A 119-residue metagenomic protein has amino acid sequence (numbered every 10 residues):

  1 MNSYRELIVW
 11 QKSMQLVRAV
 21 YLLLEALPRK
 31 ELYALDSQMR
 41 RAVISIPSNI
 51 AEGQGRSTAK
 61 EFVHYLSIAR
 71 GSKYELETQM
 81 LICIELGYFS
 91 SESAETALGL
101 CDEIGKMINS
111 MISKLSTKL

Functional and structural regions predicted by a protein language model:
M1-L119: Short, C-terminally biased terminal segments at protein or domain edges
